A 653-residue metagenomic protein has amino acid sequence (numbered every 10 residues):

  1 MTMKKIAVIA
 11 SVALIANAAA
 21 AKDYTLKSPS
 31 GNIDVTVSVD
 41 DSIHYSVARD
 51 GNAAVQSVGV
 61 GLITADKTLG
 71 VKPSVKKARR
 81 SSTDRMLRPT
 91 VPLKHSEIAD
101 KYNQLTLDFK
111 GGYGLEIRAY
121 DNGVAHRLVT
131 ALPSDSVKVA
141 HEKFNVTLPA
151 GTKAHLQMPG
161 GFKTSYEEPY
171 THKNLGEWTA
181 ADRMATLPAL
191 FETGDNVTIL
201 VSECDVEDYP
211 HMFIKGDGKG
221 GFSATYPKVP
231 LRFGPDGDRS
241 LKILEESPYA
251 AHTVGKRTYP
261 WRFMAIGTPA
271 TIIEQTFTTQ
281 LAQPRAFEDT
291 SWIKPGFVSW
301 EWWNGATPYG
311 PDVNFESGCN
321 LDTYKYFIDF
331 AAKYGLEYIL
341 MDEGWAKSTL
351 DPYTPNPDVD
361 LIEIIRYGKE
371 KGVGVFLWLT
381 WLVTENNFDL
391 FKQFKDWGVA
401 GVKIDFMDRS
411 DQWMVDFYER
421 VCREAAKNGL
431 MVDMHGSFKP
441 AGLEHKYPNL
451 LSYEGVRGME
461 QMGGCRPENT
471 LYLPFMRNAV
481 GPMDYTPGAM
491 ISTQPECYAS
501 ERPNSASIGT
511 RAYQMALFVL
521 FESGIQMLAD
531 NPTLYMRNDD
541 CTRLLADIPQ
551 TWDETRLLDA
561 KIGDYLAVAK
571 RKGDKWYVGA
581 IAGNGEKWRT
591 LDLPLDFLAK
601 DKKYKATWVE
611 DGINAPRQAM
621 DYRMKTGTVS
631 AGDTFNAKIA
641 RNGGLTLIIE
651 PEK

Functional and structural regions predicted by a protein language model:
V12-A19: Hydrophobic h-region of N-terminal signal peptides that target proteins for export in Gram-negative bacteria
K22-L281, R285: N-terminal accessory beta-strand-rich subdomains and adjacent acidic, glycine-rich linkers that precede catalytic cores
L93-A99, L544-V568: Edge strands and adjacent loops of beta-rich recognition modules
A250, V254-F330, Y334: An acidic-aromatic substrate-binding cleft motif
M341-T510: Aromatic- and carboxylate-enriched substrate-binding clefts and catalytic-loop regions of carbohydrate-active enzymes
A512, A516-L558: Catalytic cores of secreted or luminal carbohydrate-active enzymes
K561-K600, L645-T646: Carbohydrate-binding surface patches
T626-K653: C-terminal beta-strand-rich structural cap/linker in extracellular carbohydrate-active enzymes
